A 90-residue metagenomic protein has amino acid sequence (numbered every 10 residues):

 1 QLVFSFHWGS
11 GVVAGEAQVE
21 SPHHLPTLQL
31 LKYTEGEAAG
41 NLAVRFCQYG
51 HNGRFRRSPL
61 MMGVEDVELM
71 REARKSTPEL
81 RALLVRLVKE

Functional and structural regions predicted by a protein language model:
Q1-L25: Negatively charged, low-complexity tracts enriched in Asp/Glu with abundant Ser/Thr
W8, S21, L30-K32, V64: Surface-exposed beta-strand edges and flanking loops
V12-A14, Q18-E20, A39, R56 (+1 more regions): Polar low-complexity intrinsically disordered regions enriched in Ser/Thr and small residues
A14, L28, M70-A73: Generic hydrophobic, helix-prone segments enriched in Leu/Val/Ile
H24-S58: A short, structured beta-strand/loop element
G50-E90: Mixed-charge, Lys/Arg-enriched low-complexity segments
